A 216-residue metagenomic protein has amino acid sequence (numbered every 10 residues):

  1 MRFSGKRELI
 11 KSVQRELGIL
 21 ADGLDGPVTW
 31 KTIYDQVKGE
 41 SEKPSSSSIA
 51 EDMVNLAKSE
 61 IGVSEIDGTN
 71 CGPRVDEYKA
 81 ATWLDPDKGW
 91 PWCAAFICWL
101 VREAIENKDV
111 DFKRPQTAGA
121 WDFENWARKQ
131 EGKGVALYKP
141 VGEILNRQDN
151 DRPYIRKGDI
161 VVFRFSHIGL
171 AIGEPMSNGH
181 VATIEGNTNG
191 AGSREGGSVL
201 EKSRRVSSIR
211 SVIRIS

Functional and structural regions predicted by a protein language model:
M1-S45: Short acidic, glycine/serine/threonine-rich helix-capping segments at coil-helix boundaries
F3-E8, L24-P27, S47-E51, D87-A95 (+1 more regions): Soluble non-cytosolic domains of exported or imported proteins
D25-K31, R74-D76, A120-E124: Acidic helix-start/capping segments at beta-turn-to-alpha-helix junctions
G26, L56-K58, C98, G158-F163: Short, functionally critical alpha-helical segments immediately adjacent to catalytic or ligand/cofactor-binding
K38-D111: N-terminal capping segments
T69, P73-K88, V162-V206: Glycine-rich catalytic cores of cysteine/serine-nucleophile enzymes that process amide/ester linkages in cell-envelope
N107-G192: ...with weaker cross-activation on analogous glycine-rich loops/strands in unrelated enzymes
I209-S216: Long, low-complexity intrinsically disordered regions
